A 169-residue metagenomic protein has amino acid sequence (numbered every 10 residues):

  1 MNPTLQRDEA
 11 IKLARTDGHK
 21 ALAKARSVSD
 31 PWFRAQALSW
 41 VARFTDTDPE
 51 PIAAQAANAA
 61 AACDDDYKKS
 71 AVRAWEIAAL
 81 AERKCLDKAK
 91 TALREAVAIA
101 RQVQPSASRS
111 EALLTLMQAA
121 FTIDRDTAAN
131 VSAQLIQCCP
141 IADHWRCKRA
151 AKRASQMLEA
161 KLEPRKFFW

Functional and structural regions predicted by a protein language model:
M1-W169: Non-catalytic tandem-repeat scaffold regions and their flanking low-complexity/translocation tails
